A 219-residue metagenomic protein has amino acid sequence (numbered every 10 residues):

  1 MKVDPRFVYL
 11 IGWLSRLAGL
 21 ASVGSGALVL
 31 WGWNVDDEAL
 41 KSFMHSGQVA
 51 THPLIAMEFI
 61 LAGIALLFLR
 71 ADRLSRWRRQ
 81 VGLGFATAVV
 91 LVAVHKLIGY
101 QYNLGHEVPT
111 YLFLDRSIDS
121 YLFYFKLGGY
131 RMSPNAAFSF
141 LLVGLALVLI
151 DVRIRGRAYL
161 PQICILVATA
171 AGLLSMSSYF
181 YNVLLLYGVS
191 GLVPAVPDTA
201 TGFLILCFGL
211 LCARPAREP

Functional and structural regions predicted by a protein language model:
M1-I11: Short, Lys/Arg-rich, polar N-terminal cytosolic tail immediately upstream of the first transmembrane signal-anchor
G12-V23, R76-T87, R157-A168: Membrane-interfacial loop-to-transmembrane alpha-helix junctions, especially the N-terminal start
S25-W31, V89-I98, A168-S178: Aromatic-anchored segments of alpha-helical transmembrane domains
W31-K41, I98-L104, S177-G188: Juxtamembrane "helix-exit" motif on the non-cytosolic side of transmembrane helices
F43-L54, L114-A136, V189-G202: Short aromatic-rich membrane-water interface segments that cap or initiate transmembrane helices in multi-pass membrane
P53-R70, P134-L149, D198-A216: Hydrophobic cores of alpha-helical transmembrane segments in multi-pass inner/ER membrane proteins, independent
A71-S75, V94-T110: Transmembrane alpha-helix boundary signature
P161, A171-P219: Interfacial "cap-and-anchor" motif at the non-cytosolic start of specific transmembrane alpha-helices
